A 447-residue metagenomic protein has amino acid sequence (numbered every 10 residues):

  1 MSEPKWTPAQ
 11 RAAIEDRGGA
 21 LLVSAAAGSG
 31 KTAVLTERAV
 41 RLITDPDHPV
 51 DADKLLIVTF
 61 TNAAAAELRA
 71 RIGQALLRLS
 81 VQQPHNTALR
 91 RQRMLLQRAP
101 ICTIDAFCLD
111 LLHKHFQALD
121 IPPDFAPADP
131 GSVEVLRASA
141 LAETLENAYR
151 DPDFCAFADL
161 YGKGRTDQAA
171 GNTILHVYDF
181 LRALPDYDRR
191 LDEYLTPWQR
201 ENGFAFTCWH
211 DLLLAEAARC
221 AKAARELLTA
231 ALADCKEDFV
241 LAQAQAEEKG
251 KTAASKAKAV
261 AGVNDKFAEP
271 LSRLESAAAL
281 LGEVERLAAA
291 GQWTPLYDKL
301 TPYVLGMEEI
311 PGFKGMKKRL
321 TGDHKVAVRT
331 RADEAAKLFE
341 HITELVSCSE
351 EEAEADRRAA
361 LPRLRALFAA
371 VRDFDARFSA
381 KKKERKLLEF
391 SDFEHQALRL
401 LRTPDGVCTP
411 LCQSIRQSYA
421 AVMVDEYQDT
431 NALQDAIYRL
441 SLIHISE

Functional and structural regions predicted by a protein language model:
M1-D120, K381, R385-S391, Q396-R399 (+1 more regions): P-loop NTPase Walker
K54, G171-L388: Conserved ATP-driven helicase/translocase motor core recognized via long, highly charged RecA-like/P-loop NTPase domain
R93-P100, A118-R189: ATP-hydrolysis module of ASCE/P-loop NTPase motor domains, specifically the Walker B Asp-Glu catalytic pair
A99-L109, G162-R182, L367-R372, L388-S391 (+1 more regions): Core structural elements
A421: Hydrophobic "anchor" residues on beta-strands that sit immediately upstream of conserved functional sites
Y427-I437: Conserved ATPase-coupling elements of RecA-like P-loop NTPase cores
I443-E447: Conserved small/polar residues in nucleotide/adenosyl-binding loops
